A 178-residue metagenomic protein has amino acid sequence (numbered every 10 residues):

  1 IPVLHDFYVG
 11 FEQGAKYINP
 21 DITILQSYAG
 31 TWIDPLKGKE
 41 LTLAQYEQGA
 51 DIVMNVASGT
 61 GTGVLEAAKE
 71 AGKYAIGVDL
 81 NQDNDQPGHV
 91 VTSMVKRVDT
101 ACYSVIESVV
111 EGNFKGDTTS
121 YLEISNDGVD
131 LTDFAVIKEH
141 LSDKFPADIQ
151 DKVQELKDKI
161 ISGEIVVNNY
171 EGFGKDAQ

Functional and structural regions predicted by a protein language model:
I1-Q178: A residue-level marker of the well-folded mature domains of exported/periplasmic proteins
